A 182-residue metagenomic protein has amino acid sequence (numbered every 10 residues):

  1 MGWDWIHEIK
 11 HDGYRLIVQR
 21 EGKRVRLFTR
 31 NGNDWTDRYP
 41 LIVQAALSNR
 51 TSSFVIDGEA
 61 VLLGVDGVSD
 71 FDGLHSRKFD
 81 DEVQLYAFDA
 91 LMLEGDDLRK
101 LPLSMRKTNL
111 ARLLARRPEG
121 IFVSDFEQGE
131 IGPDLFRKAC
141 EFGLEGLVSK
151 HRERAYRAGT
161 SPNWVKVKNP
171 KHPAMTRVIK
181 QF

Functional and structural regions predicted by a protein language model:
M1-F182: Catalytic cores of nucleic-acid ligases and guanylyltransferases
